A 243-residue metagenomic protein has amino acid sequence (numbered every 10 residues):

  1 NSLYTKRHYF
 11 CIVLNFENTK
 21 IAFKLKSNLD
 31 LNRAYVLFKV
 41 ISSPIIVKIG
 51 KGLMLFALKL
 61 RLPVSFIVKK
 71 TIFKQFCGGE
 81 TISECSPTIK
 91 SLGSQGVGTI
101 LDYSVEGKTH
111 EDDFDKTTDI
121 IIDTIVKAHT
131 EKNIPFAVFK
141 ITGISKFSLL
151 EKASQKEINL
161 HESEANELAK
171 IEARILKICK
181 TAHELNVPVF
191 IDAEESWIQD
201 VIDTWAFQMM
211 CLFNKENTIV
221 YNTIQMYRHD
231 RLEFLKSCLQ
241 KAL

Functional and structural regions predicted by a protein language model:
Y4, H8-I12: Short, positively charged and aromatic/hydrophobic N-terminal segments
C11-L243: Positively charged, amphipathic and often flexible ligand-engagement surfaces
